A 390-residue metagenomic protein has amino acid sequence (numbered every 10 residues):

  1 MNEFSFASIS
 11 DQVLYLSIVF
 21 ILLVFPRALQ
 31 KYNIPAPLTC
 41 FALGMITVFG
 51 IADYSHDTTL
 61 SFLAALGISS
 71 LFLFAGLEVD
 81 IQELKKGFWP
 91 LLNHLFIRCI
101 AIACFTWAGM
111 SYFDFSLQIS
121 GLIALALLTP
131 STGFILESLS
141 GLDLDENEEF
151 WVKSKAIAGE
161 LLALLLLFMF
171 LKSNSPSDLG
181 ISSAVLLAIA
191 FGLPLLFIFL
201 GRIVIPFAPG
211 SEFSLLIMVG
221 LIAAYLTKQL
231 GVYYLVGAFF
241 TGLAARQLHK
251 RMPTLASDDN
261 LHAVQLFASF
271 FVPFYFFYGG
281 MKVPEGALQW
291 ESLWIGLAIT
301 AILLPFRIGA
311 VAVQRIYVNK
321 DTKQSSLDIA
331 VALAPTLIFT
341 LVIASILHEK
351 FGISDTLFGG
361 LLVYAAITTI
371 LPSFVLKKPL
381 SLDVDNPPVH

Functional and structural regions predicted by a protein language model:
N2-S17, D57-L73, S116-T132, D178-G192 (+3 more regions): Structural signature of hydrophobic alpha-helical transmembrane segments
F4-Q12, Q30-Y32, K86-F96, N147-K155 (+3 more regions): Short, amphipathic, aromatic/basic-enriched membrane-interface segments that mark the entry/exit of transmembrane
I18-Y32, F72-F88, G133-E146, P194-P206 (+3 more regions): C-terminal ends of transmembrane helices
V19-L23, R27, F41, M45-F49 (+13 more regions): Transmembrane alpha-helical segments of multi-pass membrane transport proteins and ion-pumping complexes
A28, W89-L144, F199, E285-D383: Transmembrane alpha-helices that form the ion-translocation and gating core of multi-pass ion transport proteins
A28-I34, G44-P90, V204-A208, E212 (+1 more regions): Membrane-interface junctions of multi-pass transporters
A103-M110, L162-S173, L221-L235, P273-G286 (+1 more regions): Hydrophobic alpha-helical transmembrane segments in multi-pass integral membrane proteins
D143-A158, M169, L179, P253-D259 (+2 more regions): Membrane-interface alpha-helices at helix entry/exit sites of multi-pass transporters
